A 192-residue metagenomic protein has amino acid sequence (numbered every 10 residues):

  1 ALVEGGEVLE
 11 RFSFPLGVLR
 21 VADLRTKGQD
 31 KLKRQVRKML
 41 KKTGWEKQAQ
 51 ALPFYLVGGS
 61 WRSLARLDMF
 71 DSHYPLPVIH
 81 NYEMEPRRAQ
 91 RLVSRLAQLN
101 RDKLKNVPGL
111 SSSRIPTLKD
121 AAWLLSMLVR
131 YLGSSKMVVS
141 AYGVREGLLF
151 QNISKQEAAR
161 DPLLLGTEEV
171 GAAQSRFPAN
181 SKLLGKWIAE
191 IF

Functional and structural regions predicted by a protein language model:
L2-F192: Helical "lid/coupling" subdomains associated with nucleotide-phosphate turnover
